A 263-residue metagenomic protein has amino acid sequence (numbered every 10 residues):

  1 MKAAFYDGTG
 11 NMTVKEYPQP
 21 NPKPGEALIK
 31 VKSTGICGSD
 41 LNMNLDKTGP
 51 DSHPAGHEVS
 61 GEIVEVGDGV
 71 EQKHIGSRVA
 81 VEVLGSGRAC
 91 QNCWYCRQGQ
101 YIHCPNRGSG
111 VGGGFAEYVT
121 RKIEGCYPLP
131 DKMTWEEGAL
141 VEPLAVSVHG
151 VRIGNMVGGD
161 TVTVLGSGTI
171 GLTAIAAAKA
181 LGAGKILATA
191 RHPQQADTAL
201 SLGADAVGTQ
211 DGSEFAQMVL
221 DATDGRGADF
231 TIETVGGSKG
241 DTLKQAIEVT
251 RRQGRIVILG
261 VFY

Functional and structural regions predicted by a protein language model:
P18-T34, K47-N92, P130-K132: Glycine-rich beta-strand-centered segment in the early N-terminal region that forms part of a ligand/cofactor-binding
S39-N44: Cytochrome P450 core scaffold surrounding the K-helix E-X-X-R motif and the conserved "meander" helix-loop region
R78, T161, G254-R255: Short glycine-centered segments of the SAM/dcSAM-binding site in methyltransferase folds
G85-L165: NAD(P)H dinucleotide-binding glycine-rich loop of Rossmann-like/cofactor-binding domains, especially the beta1-alpha1
M133-S213, Q217: Mid-domain Rossmann-like dinucleotide-binding core that forms the NAD(H)/NADP(H) cofactor-binding site
D197-Y263: Glycine-rich cofactor phosphate-binding loops and adjacent beta1-alpha1 units of small-molecule cofactor enzyme domains
